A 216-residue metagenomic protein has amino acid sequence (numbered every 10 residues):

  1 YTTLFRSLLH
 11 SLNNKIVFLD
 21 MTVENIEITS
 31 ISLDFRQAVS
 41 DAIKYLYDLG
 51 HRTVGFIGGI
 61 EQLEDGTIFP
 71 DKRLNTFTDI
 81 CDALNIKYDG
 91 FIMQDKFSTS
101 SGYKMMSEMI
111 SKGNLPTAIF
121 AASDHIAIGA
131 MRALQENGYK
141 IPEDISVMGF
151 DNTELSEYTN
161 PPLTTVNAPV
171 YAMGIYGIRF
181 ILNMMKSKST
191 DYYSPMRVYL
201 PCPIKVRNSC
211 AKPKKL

Functional and structural regions predicted by a protein language model:
Y1-K44, D48, I110-S111, L115: Alpha-helical recognition/docking segments in bacterial nutrient-uptake and carbohydrate-utilization systems
T2, V23, Q62, F69 (+1 more regions): Alpha-helix capping/helix-boundary segments
L8, K72-L84, Y103, E108 (+2 more regions): Alpha-helical structural signal in soluble globular domains
N25-I28, Q62-D65, S156-E157: A short acidic, helix-capping loop that chelates divalent metal ions and anchors anionic groups
I31, F35, M106-L216: Flexible loop/turn connectors
S32-F35, V39, G66, P70-R73 (+1 more regions): Short, conserved glycine- and acidic-residue-centered signature motifs in active-site or ligand-binding loops
V39, Q94-G113: Structural motif
A42-L84, T190, S194-A211: An alpha-beta-alpha
